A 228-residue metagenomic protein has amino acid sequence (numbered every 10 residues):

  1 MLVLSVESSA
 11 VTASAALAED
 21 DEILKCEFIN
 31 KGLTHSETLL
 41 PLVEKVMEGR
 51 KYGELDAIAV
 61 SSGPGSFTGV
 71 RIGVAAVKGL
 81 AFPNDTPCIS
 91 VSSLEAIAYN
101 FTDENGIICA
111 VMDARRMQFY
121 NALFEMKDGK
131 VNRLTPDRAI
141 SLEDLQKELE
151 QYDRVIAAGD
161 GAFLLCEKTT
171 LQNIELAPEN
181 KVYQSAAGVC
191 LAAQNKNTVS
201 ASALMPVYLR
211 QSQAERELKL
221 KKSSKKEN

Functional and structural regions predicted by a protein language model:
M1-P64, A139: N-terminal beta-alpha supersecondary unit
A13, M117-F119, L204: Change "...and in nucleic-acid phosphodiester-cleaving endonucleases..." to "...and in nucleic-acid processing enzymes
E22, F28-T34, P87-Y183, Y208 (+1 more regions): Surface "functional belts" at beta-alpha junctions
L39, V43-V46, I97-A98, L145-L149 (+1 more regions): Generic hydrophobic alpha-helical segments
V46-R50, P83, F101, A186-N197: Stable alpha-helical structural segments in soluble proteins, enriched in small hydrophobic residues
A59-C88, S93: DPxDG-like acidic metal-binding loop motif
E175-N228: Acyltransferase
